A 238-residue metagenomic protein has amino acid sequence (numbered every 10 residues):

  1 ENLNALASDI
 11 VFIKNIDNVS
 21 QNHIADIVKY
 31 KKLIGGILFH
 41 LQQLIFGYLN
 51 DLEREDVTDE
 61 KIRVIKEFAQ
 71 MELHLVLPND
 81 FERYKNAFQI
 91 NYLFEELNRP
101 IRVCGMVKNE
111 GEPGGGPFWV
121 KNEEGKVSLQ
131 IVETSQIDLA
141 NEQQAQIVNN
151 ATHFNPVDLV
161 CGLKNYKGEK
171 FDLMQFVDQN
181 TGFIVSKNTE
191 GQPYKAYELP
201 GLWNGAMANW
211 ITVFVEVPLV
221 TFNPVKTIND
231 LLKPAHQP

Functional and structural regions predicted by a protein language model:
E1, I90, Q143-A145, Y197-G201: Short alpha-helical segments and helix-capping/turn motifs at coil-helix boundaries
E1-E110, W119, E124-Q130, S135-Q136 (+2 more regions): Domain-scale recognition of functional cores that engage charged ligands
D9-V11, R99-V103, G114-F118, S128-Q130 (+2 more regions): Structural beta-strand/beta-sheet cores of well-ordered domains, especially the beta-sheet scaffolds that support
D17, Q21-N22, K32-Q70, V148-P238: Conserved catalytic alpha/beta cores of large enzymes that bind or transform nucleotide phosphates and polynucleotides
N141-E142, K164: Long insertion/accessory domains within large nucleic-acid-processing enzymes
